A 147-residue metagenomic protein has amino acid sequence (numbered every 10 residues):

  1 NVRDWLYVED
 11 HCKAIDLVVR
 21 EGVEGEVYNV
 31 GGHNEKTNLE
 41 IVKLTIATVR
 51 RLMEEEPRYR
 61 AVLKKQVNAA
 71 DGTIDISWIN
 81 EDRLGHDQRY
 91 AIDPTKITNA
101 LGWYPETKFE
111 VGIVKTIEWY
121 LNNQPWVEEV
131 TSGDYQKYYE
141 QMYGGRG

Functional and structural regions predicted by a protein language model:
N1-G147: C-terminal substrate-binding subdomain of Rossmann-fold SDR/epimerase-dehydratase oxidoreductases
